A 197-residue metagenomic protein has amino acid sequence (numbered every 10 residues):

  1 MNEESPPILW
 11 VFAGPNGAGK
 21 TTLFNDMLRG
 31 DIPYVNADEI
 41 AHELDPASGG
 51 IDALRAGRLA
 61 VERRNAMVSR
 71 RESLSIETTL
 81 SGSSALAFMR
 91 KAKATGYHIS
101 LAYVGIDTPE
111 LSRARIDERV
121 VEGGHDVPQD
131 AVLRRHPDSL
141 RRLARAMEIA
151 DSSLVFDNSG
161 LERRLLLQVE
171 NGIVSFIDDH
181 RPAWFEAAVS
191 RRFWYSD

Functional and structural regions predicted by a protein language model:
E3-W10, R70-E72: Pre-Walker A (Motif I) flank of P-loop NTPase domains
P15-N16: The conserved Walker
K20: Conserved lysine of the Walker
L23-E72: Conserved substrate/cofactor phosphate-moiety recognition/catalytic segment in nucleotide-dependent phosphotransferases
E39-A41, S81, G105-L111, G160-E162: Conserved nucleotide-binding/hydrolysis micro-motifs of P-loop NTPases
D52-I106, H136-S139, A146-M147, L154: Glycine-rich phosphate-binding loop used to anchor ATP phosphates in small-molecule kinases, encompassing both
Y97-R145: A glycine- and Lys/Arg-enriched "phosphate-lid" helix/loop adjacent to the NTP-binding pocket of small-molecule kinases
R145-D197: NTP-dependent small-molecule kinase module
